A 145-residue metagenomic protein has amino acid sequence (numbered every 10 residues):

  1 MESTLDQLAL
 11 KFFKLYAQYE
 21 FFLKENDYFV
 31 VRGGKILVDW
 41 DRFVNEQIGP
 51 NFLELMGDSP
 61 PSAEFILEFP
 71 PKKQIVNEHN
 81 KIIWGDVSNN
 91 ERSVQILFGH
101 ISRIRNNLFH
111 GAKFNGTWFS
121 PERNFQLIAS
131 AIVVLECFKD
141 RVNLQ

Functional and structural regions predicted by a protein language model:
M1-G85, N89-H100, K113-N115: Amphipathic alpha-helical interface elements
F114-F119, Q145: Inter-helical turn/loop segments and adjacent helix faces that build the functional surface of alpha-helical bundle
N124-Q145: Amphipathic, Lys/Arg-enriched alpha-helical patches that create a basic surface for binding polyanionic ligands
